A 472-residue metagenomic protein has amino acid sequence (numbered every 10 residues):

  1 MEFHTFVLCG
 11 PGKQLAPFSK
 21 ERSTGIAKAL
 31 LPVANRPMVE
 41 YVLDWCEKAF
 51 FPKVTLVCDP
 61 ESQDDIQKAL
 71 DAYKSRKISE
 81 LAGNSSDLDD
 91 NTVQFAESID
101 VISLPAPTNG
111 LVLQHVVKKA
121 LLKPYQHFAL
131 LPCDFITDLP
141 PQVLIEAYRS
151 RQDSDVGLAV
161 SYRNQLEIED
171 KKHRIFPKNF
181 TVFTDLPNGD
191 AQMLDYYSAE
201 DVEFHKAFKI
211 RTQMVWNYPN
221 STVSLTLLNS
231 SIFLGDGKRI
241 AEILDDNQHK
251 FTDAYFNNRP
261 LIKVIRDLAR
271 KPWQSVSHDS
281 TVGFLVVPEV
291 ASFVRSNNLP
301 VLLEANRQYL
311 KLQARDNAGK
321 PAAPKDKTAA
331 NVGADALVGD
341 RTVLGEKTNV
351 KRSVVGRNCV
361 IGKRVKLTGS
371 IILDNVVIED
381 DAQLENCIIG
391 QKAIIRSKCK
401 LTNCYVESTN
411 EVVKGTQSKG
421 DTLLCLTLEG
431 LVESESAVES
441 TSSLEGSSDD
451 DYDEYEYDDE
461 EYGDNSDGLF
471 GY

Functional and structural regions predicted by a protein language model:
M1-F3, P11-L15, A72-Q94, K118 (+8 more regions): Eukaryotic N-terminal low-complexity, Ser/Thr- and Lys/Arg-rich leader segments that predominantly function as
M1-S75, S79, P141-A147: N-terminal glycine-rich phosphate-binding loop and ensuing alpha1 helix
V39, L43-D44, Q114, L122-Y125 (+2 more regions): Short alpha-helix within the catalytic core of nucleotide-sugar-dependent glycosyltransferases
C58, L234-G235, N297: A conserved hydrophobic position in a structured secondary element of the catalytic/binding core that shapes
E61-F128, T137-L139: Short phosphate-binding loop-to-helix
F128, S231-I232, V294: A residue-level structural signature of the nucleotidyltransferase/glycosyltransferase Rossmann-like core
I136-K250: Conserved core of the sugar-phosphate nucleotidyltransferase
K250-Y472: Left-handed beta-helix
